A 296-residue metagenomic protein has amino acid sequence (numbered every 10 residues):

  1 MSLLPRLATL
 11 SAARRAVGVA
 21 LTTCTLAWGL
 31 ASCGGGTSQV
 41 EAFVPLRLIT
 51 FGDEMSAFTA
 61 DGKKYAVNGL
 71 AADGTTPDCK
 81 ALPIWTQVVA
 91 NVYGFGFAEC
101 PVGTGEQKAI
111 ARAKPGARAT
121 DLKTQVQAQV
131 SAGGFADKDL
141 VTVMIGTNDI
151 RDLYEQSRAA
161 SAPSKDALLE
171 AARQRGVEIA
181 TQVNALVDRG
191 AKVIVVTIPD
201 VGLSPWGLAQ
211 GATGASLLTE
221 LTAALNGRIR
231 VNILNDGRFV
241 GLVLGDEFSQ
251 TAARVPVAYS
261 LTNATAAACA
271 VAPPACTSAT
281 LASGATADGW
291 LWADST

Functional and structural regions predicted by a protein language model:
M1-A13: N-terminal secretory signal peptides that target proteins for export/translocation
L3, C33-T296: Conserved active-site regions of diverse hydrolases
A16-G29: Bacterial N-terminal signal peptides
